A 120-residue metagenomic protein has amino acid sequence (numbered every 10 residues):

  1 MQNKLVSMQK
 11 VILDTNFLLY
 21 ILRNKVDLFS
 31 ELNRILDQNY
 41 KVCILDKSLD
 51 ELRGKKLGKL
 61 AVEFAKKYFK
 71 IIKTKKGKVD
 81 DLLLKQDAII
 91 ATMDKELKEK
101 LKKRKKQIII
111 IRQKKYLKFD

Functional and structural regions predicted by a protein language model:
M1-K70: Domain-level signal for Mg2+-assisted phosphodiester chemistry and nucleotide/NA-binding surfaces in nucleic-acid
K41-D120: Nuclease catalytic cores that cleave nucleic-acid phosphodiester bonds, predominantly acidic two-metal-ion
